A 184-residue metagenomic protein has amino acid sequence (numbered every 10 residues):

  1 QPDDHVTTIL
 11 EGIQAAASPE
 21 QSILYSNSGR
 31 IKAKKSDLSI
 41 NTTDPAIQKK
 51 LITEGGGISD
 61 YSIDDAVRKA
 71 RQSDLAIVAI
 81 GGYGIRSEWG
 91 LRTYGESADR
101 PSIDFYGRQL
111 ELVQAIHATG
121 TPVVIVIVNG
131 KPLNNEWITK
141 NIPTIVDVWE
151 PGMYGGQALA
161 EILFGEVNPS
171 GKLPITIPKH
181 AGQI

Functional and structural regions predicted by a protein language model:
Q1-I184: C-terminal non-catalytic regions of proteins with extracellular/luminal or membrane-system context
